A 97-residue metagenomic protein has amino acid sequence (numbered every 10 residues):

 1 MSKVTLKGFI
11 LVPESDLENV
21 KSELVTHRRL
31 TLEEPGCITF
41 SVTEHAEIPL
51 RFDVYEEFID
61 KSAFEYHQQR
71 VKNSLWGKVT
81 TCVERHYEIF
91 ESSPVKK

Functional and structural regions predicted by a protein language model:
S2, S41-L50, W76-K97: Glycine-rich beta-strand-turn "strand-cap" elements at beta-sheet edges
S2-V4, E18-N19, P35-C37: Short, flexible segments with low predicted structural confidence
V4-L11, S41-Q68: Short, well-ordered beta-strand segments in beta-rich or mixed alpha/beta enzyme and ligand-binding folds
L11-V20: Short, surface-exposed ligand-recognition loops at beta-strand->loop->(often short) alpha-helix junctions that present
N19-S22, Y66: Short, solvent-exposed alpha-helical surface patches in well-structured domains
R29-L32, E44: Structural motif
L32-I38, E57-F90: An amphipathic, aromatic/His-enriched active-site/gating alpha helix that lines ligand/cofactor pockets
